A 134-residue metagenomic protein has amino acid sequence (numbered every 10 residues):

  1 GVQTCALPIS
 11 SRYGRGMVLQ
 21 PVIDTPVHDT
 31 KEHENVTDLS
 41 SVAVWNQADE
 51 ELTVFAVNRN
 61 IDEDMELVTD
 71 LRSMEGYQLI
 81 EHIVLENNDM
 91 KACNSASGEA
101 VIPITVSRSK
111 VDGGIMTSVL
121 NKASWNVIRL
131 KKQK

Functional and structural regions predicted by a protein language model:
G1-L7: Short, small-residue-biased leader/transition segments that mark boundaries at the very start of proteins
P8-R12, N88: Predominantly extracellular/luminal regions of secreted and cell-surface proteins, especially disulfide-bonded
Y13-D24, Y77-L79: Acidic/polar loop patches that form or flank catalytic/metal-binding clefts of enzymes that bind anionic ligands
V36-G76, H82, N126-R129: Carbohydrate-binding surface patches
S73-M116, L120: Acidic, Ser/Thr/Pro-rich beta/coil linker or hinge segments at domain junctions
S118-L130: Short Pro-Gly-centered flexible turn/kink motifs
K132-K134: Short, charged beta-turn/beta-strand-edge "cap" motif at the junction between a beta-strand and an adjacent loop
